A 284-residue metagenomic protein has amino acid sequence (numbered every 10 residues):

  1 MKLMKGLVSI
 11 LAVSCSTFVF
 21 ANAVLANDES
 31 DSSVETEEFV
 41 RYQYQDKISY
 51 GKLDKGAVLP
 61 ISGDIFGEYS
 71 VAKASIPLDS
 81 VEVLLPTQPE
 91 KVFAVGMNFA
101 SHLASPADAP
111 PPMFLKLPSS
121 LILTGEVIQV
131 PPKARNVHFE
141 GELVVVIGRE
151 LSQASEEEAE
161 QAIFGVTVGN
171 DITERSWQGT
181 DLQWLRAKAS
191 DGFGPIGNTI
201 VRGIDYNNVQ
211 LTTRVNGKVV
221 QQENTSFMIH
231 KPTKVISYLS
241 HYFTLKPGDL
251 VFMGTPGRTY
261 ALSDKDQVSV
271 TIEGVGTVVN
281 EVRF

Functional and structural regions predicted by a protein language model:
M1-L11: Bacterial N-terminal signal peptides that target proteins for export
S9-V19: Bacterial N-terminal signal peptides
N22-P111, I204, T212-R214, S269-T271: N-terminal non-catalytic cap/leader segment that marks the start of a structured domain
E82-L84, L103, I128-V137, L151-E158 (+2 more regions): A generic local secondary-structure boundary/capping motif
Q88, A94, L123, H138-E140 (+2 more regions): Residue-level recognition of short, solvent-exposed, well-ordered loop/turn junctions that link secondary-structure
P110-T124, F139, S269-E273: Structural signature of FAD isoalloxazine-binding scaffolds in flavoprotein oxidoreductases
R175-F284: Catalytic-pocket segment enriched in acidic/His residues
